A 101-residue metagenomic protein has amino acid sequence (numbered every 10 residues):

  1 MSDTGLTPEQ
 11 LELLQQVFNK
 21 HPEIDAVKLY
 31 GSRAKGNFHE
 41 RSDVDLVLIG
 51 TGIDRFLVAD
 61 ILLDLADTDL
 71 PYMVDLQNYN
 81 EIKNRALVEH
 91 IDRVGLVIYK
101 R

Functional and structural regions predicted by a protein language model:
M1-A26, K35-E40, I49-R101: Catalytic core of pol beta-like nucleotidyltransferases
S32: Conserved H-loop
D45-V47: Short, well-ordered beta-strand segments
